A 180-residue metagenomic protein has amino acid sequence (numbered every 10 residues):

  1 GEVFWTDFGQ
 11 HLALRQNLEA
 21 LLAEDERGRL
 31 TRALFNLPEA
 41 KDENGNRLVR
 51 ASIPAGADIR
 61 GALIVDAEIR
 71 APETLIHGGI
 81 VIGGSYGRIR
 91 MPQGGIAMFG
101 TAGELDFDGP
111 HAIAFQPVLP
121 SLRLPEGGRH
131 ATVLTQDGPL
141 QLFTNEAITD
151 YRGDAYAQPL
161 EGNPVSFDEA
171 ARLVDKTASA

Functional and structural regions predicted by a protein language model:
G1-A180: Left-handed beta-helix
